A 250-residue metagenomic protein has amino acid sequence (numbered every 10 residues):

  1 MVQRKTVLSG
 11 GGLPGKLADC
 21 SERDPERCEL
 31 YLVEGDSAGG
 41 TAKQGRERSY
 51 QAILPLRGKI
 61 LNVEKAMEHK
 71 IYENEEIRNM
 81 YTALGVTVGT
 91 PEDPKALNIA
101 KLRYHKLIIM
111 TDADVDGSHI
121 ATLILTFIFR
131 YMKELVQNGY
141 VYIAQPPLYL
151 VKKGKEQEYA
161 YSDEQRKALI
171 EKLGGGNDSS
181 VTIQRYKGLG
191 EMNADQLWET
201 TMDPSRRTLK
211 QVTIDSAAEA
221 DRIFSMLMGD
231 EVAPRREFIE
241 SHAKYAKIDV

Functional and structural regions predicted by a protein language model:
M1-V250: Conserved phosphate-chemistry cores used by DNA topoisomerases
